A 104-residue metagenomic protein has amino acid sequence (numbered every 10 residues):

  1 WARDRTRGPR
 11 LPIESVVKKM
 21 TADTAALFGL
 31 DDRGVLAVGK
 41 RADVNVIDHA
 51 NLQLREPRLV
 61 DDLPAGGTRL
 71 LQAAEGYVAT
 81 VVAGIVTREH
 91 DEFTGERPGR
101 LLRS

Functional and structural regions predicted by a protein language model:
W1-S104: Active-site microenvironment of metallo-dependent hydrolases
